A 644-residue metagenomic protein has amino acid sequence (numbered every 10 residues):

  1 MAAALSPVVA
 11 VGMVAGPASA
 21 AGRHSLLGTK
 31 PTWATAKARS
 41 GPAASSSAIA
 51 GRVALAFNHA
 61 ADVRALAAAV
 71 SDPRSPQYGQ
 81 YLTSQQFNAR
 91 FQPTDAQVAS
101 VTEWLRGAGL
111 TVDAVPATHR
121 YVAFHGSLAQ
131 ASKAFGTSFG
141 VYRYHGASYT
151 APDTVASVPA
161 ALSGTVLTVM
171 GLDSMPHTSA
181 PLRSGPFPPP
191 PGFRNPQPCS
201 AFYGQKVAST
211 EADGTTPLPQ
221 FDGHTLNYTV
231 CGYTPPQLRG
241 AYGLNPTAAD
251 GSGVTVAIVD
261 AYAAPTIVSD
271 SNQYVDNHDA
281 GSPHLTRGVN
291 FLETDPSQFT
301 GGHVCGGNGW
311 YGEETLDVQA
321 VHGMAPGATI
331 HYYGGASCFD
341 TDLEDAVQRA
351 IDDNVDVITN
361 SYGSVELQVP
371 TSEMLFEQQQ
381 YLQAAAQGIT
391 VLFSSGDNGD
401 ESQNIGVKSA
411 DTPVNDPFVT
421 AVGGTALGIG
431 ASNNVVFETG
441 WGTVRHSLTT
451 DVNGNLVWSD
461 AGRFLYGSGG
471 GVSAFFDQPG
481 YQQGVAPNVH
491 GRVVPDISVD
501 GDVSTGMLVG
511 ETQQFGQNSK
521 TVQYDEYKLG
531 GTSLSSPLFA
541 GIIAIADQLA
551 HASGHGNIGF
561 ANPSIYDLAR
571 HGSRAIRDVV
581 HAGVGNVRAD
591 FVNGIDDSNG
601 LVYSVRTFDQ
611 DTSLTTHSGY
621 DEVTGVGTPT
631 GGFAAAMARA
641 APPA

Functional and structural regions predicted by a protein language model:
M1-A20: Secretory targeting and sorting signals
A21-A114, A123, L128-G424, N453-L456 (+5 more regions): Substrate-binding/charge-relay-adjacent region of secreted/lumenal peptidase catalytic domains
H119-Y121: A generic structural signal for beta-strand entry/edge sites
P417-F418, G423-N488, V493, A575-S598 (+2 more regions): Glycine-rich (often Gly-Gly/Gly-Pro-rich) flexible segments and glycine-rich loop motifs, frequently accented by
A426, D547-G619, T630: An often Trp-containing, charged/polar helix-loop segment at the C-terminal end of enzyme catalytic cores
A540-Q548: Short glycine/serine- and small hydrophobic-enriched flexible loop segments
